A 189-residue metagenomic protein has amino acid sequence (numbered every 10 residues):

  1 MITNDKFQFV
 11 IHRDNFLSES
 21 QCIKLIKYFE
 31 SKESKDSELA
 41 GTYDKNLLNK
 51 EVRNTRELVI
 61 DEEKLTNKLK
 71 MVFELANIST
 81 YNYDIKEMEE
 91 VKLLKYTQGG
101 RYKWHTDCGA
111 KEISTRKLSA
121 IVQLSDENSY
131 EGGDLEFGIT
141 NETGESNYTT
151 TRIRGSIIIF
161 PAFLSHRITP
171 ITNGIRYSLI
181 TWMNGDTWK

Functional and structural regions predicted by a protein language model:
M1-I85, R101: Non-heme Fe(II)/2-oxoglutarate
K70, E74-K189: Catalytic core of non-heme Fe(II) oxygenases with the double-stranded beta-helix
